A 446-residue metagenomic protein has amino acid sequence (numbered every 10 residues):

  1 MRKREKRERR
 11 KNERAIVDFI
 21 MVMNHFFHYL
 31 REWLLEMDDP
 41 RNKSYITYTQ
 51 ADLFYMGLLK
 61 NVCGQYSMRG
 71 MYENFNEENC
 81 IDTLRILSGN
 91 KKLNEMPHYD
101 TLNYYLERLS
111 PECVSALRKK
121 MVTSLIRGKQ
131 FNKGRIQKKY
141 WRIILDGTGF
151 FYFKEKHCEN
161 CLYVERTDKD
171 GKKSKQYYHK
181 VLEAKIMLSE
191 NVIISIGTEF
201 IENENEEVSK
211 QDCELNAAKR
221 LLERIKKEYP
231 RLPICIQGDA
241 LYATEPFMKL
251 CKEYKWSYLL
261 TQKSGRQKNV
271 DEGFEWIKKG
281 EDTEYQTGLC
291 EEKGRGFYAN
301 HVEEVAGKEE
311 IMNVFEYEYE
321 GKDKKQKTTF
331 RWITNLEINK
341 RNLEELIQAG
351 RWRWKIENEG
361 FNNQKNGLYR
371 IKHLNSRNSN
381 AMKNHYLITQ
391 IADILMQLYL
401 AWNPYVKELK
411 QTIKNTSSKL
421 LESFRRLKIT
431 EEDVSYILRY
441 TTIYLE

Functional and structural regions predicted by a protein language model:
M1-H28: Charged, often Cys/His-bearing segments associated with DNA-binding zinc-finger transcription factors
I20, H25-M96: Gly/serine-rich nucleotide phosphate-binding loop at the start of the catalytic core of nucleotide/ADP-ribose-handling
M37, E78, Q286-R295, H301-V302 (+3 more regions): A short, flexible helix-boundary coil/loop motif
M56, M71-Y72, H98, L102 (+8 more regions): Short, conserved catalytic/metal-binding motifs centered on acidic residues
N103-E190: Active-site-proximal, Lys/Arg-enriched surface segment that forms a nucleic-acid-binding/basic interface patch
T167-L232: Electropositive, glycine- and tryptophan-enriched low-complexity nucleic-acid-binding patches
E204-V314: An internal, acidic/charged active-site-proximal segment that coordinates divalent cations and/or engages
K340-N375: Short amphipathic alpha-helical "interface-anchor" segments enriched in bulky aromatics
